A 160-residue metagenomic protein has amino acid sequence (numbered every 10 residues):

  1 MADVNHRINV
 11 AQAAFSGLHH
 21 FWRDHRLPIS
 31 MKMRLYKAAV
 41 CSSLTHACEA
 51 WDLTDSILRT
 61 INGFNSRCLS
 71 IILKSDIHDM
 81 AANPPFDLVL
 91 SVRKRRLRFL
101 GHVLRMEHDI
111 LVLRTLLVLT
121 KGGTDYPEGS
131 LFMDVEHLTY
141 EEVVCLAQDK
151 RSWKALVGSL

Functional and structural regions predicted by a protein language model:
M1-L160: Short linear motifs embedded in intrinsically disordered, charge-biased segments
